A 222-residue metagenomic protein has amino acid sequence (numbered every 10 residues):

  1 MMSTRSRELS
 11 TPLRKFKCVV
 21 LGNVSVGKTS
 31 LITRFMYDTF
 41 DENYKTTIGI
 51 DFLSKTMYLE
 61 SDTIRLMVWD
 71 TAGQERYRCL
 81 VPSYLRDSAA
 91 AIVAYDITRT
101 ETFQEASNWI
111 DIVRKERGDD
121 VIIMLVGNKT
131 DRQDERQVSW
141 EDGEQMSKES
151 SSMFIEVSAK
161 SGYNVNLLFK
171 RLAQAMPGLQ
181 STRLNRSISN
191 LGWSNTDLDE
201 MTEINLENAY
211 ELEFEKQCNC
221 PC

Functional and structural regions predicted by a protein language model:
M1-S25, T63, D120-C222: Conserved P-loop small GTPase signature centered on TRAFAC-class small GTPases
G22, G27-K28, A72-Q74: Conserved phosphate-binding and hydrolysis motifs of nucleotide-dependent enzymes
N23, E42, I97-R99, S181: Short, conserved catalytic or interaction motifs in soluble domains
T29-D41: A conserved segment at the C-terminal end of the G1
Y44-C79, R86: Switch I (G2) and immediately adjacent beta-strands of P-loop GTPase domains
V68-W69, I92-D96, L125-N128, E156: Conserved beta-strand segments of the P-loop GTPase G domain that flank and frequently precede/overlap
R76, L80, T102, D142 (+1 more regions): Short acidic active-site motifs
S88-S107, R117-D120, D131-Q137: Conserved Switch II/interswitch segment of TRAFAC-class P-loop GTPases
